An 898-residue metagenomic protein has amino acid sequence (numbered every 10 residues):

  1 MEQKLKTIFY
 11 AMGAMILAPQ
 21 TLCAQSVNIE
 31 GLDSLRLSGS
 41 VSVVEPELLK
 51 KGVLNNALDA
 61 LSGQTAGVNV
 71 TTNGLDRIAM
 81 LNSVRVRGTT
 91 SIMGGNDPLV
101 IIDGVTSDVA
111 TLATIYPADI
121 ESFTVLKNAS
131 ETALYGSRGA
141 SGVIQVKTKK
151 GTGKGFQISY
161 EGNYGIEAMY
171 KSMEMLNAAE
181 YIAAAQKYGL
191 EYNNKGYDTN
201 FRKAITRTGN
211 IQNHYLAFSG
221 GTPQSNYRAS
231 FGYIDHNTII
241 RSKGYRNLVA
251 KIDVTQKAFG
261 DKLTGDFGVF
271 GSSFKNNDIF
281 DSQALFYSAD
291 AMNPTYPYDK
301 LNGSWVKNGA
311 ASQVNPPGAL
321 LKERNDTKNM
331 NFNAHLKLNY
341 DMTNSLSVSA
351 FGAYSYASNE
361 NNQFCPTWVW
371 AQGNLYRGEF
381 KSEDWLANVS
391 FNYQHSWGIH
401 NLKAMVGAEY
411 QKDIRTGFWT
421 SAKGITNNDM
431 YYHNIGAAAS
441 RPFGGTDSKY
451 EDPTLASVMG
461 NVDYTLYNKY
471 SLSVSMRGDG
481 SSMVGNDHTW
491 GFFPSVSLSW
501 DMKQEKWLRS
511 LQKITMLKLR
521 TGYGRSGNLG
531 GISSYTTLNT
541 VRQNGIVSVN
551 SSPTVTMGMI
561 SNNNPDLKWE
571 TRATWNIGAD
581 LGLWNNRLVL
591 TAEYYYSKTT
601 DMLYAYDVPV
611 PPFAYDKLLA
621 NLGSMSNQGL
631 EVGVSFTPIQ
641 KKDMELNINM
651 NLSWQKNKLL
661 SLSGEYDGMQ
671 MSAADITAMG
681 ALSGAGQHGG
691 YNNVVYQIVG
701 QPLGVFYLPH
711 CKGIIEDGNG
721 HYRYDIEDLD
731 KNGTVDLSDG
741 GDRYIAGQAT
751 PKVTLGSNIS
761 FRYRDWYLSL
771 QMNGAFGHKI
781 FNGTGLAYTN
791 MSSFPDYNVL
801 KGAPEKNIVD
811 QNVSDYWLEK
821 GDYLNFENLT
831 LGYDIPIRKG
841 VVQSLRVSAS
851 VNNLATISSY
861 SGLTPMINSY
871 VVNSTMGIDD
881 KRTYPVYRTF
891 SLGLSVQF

Functional and structural regions predicted by a protein language model:
M1-F259, L263-S272, V306, P317 (+8 more regions): Short, small/polar-rich motifs associated with maturation and membrane association, primarily at protein termini
D97, G209-Q212, N247, D253-F259 (+6 more regions): Extracellular/periplasmic, surface-exposed regions of secreted and cell-surface proteins
V100, D299, Y464, V705 (+3 more regions): Short aromatic-centered micro-motifs
S159-G196, W419-S421, A620, T637-G747 (+2 more regions): Conserved small-residue
Q283-P317: Acidic, glycine-rich flexible loop segments
G733-T734, Y767-E827: C-terminal beta-barrel architecture of Gram-negative outer-membrane proteins
Q748-I780: Glycine-rich, aromatic-lined ligand/substrate-binding cores of catalytic and carbohydrate-binding domains
